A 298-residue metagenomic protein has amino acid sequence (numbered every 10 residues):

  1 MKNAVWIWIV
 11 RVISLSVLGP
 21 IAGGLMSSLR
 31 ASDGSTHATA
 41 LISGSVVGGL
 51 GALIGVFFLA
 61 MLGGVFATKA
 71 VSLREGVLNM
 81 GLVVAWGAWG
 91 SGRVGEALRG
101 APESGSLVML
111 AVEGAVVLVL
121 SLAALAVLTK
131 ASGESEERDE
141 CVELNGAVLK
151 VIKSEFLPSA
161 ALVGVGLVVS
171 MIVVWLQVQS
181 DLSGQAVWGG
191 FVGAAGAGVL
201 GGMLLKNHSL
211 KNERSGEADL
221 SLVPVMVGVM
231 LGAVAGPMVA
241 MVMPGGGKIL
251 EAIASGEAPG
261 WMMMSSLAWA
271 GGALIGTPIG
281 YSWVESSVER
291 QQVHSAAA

Functional and structural regions predicted by a protein language model:
M1-V56, I275, H294-A298: N-terminal signal-anchor module of multipass membrane proteins
V5-W6, S104-A111, L210-A298: C-terminal transmembrane helix-loop-helix hairpin of multi-pass membrane proteins
W6-G24, N79-A85, S159-V169: Alpha-helical transmembrane segments
G23-G34, G87-G100, G236-L250: Membrane-helix interface motif
G51-L62, V112-E134, A195-L200, W269-W283: Hydrophobic cores of alpha-helical transmembrane segments in multi-pass inner/ER membrane proteins, independent
G63-I152: Membrane-interface helix-loop-helix junctions at boundaries between adjacent transmembrane segments
K69-L82, V187, F191, A195 (+2 more regions): Internal alpha-helical transmembrane segments of multi-pass membrane proteins
L144-V168: Membrane-water interface at loop-to-transmembrane-helix junctions
